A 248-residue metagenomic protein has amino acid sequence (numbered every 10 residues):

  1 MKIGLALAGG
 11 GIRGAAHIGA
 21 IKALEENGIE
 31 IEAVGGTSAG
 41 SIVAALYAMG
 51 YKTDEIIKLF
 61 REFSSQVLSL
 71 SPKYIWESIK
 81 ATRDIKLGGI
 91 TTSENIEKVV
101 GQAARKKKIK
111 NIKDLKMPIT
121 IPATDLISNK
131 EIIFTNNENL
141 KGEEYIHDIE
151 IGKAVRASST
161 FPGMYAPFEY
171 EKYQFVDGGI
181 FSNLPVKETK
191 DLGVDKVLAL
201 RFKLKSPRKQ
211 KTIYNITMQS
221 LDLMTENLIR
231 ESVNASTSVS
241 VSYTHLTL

Functional and structural regions predicted by a protein language model:
M1-T37, A45-L246: Patatin-like phospholipase
